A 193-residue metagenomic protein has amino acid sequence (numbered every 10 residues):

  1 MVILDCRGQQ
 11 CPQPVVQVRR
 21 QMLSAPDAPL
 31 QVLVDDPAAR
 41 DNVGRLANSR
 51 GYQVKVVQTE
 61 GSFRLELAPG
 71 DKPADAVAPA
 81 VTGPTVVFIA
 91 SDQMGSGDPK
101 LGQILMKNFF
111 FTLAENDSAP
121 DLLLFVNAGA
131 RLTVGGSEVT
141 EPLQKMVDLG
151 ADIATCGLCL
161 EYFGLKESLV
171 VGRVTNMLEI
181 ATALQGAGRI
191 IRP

Functional and structural regions predicted by a protein language model:
M1-N42: Ordered, small/hydrophobic-rich secondary-structure cores
V32-V34, P120-N127, A151-G157: Short internal beta-strands
V34-N42, N48, L124-A128, L132-T133 (+1 more regions): Short, structured protein-protein interaction patches enriched in aromatics and acidic/basic residues, typified by
P37-D71: Helix-enriched interaction subdomains in cytosolic or periplasmic regions, typified by TIR/SEFIR signaling/NADase cores
Q53-Q58, V139-L165: A glycine-rich helix N-cap at a beta->alpha junction
V57-A74, A181-P193: C-terminal edge-of-domain segments
T82-G136: Conserved mixed alpha/beta catalytic, RNA-binding, or beta-rich assembly cores of soluble enzyme, regulatory
V171-L178: Short acidic-hydrophobic, aromatic-tinged amphipathic segments that line or gate anion-handling sites
